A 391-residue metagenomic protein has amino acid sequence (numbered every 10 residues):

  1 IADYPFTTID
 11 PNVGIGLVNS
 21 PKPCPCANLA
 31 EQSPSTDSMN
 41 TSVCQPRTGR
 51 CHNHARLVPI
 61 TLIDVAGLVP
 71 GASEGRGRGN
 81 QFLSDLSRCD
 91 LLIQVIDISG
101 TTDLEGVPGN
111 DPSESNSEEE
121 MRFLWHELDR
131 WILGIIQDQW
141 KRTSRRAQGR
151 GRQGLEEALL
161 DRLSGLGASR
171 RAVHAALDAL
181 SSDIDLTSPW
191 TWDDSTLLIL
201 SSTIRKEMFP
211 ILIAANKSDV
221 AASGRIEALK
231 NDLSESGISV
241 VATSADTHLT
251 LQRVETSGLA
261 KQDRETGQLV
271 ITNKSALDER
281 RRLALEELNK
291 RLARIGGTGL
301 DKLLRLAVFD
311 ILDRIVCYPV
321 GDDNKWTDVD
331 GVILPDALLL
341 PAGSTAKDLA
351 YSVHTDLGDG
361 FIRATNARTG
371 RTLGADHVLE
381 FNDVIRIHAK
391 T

Functional and structural regions predicted by a protein language model:
I1-A168, K206-P210: Conserved G1/Walker A P-loop phosphate-binding module
D85, L339, V378-L379: Residue-level "contact hotspot" at macromolecular interaction interfaces
I135, Q139-R145, R150-G151, P189-W192 (+2 more regions): Canonical P-loop GTPase G-domain recognition
V329-T345: Short, contiguous acidic and Ser/Thr-rich linear segments
A342-L357: Short amphipathic, charge-patterned alpha-helical segments
I362-V378: Short acidic beta-strand-loop surface patches of small beta-rich interaction domains
N382-D383: Loop/turn positions that initiate beta-strands
A389-T391: Short, charged beta-turn/beta-strand-edge "cap" motif at the junction between a beta-strand and an adjacent loop
